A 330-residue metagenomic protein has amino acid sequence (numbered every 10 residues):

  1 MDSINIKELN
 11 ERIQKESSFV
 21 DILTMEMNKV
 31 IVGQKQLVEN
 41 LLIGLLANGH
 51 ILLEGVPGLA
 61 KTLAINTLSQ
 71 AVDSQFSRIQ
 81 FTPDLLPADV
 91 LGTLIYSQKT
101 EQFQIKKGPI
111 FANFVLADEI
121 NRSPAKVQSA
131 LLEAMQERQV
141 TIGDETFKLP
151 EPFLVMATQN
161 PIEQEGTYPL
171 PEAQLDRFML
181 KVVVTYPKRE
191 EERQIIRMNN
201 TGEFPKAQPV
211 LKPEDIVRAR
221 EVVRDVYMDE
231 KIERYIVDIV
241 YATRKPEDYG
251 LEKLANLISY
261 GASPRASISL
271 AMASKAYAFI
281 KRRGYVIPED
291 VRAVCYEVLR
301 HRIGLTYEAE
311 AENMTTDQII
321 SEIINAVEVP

Functional and structural regions predicted by a protein language model:
M1-E8, I13-Q14, P246-P330: C-terminal engagement/docking regions of AAA+ P-loop ATPases
R12-S17, V30, T167, K181-K253 (+4 more regions): Conserved C-terminal "switch" segment of AAA+ ATPases
I13-L59: Pre-Walker A (pre-P-loop) alpha-helix and adjacent loop at the N terminus of AAA/AAA+ ATPase modules, a conserved
N40-I43, Y96-L116: Conserved alpha-helical scaffold flanking the Walker A/P-loop in AAA+ ATPase domains
L45-T82: Walker A/P-loop
V56, V90, T158: P-loop (Walker A) phosphate-binding loop of NTP-binding proteins
A88, P109-Q136, P150, E165-Q174 (+1 more regions): Conserved AAA+/SF3 P-loop NTPase catalytic/coupling segment centered on the Walker-B
Q104-N113, I142-Q159, L170-M179: AAA+/SF3 P-loop NTPase mechanochemical coupling elements
